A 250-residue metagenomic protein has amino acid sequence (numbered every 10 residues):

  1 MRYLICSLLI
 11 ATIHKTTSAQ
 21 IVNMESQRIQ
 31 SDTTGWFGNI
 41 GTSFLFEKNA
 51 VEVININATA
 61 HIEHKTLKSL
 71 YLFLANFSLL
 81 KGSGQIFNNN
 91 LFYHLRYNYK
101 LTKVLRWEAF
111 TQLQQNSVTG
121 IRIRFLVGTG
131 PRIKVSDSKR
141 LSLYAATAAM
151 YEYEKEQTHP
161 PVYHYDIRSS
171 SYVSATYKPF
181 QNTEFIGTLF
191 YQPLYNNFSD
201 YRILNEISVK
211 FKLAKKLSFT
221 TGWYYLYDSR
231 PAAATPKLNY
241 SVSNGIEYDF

Functional and structural regions predicted by a protein language model:
M1-T33: Cleavable N-terminal export/targeting peptides
Q30-F46, S69-L72: Transmembrane beta-strand segments of Gram-negative outer membrane beta-barrel proteins
T34-W36, E52-I56, F87-L91, I123-V127 (+4 more regions): Residues that define the transmembrane beta-barrel architecture of outer-membrane proteins
W36, K68-F73, V104-W107, K139-L143 (+2 more regions): Repeated loop/turn-to-beta-strand initiation elements of outer-membrane beta-barrel proteins
I40-F44, A58-H64, L95-Y99, T129-I133 (+6 more regions): Residues on the lipid-exposed face of transmembrane beta-strands in outer-membrane beta-barrel proteins
F44-K48, H64-T66, F77-K81, L113-S117 (+5 more regions): Transmembrane beta-strands of outer-membrane beta-barrel pores
F46-I54, G82-N88, Q115-I123, L194-R202 (+1 more regions): Solvent-exposed loop/turn segments connecting transmembrane beta-strands in outer-membrane beta-barrel proteins
N196-F250: Predominantly the C-terminal beta-signal and adjacent terminal strand-loop region of outer-membrane beta-barrel
